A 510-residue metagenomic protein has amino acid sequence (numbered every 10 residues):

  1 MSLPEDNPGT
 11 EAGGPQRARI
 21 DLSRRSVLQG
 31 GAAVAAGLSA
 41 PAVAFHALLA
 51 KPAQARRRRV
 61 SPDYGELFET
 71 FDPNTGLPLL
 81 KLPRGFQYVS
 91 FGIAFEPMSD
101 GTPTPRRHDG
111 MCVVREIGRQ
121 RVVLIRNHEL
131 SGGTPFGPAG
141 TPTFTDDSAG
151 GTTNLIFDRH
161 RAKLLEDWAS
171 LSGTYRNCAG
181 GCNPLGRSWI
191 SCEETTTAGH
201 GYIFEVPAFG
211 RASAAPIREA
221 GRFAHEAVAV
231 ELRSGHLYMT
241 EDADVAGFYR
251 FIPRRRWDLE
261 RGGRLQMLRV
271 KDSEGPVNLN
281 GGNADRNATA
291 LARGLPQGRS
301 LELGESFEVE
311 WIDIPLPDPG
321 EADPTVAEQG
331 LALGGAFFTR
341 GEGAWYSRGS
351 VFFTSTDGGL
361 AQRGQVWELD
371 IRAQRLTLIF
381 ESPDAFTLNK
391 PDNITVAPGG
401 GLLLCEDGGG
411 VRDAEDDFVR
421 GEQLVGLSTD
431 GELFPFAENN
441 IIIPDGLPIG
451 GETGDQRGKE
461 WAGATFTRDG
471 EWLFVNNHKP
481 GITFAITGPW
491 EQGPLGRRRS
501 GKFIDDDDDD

Functional and structural regions predicted by a protein language model:
M1-S23: N-terminal secretory signal peptides
G14-I20, S26-L49: N-terminal export signals
P78-F95, S99-R107, R115-R121, I125-K163: Beta-propeller domains
P103-C112, G334-G343, K390-N393, G450-R468: Signature of short aromatic-glycine-proline-rich micro-motifs recurring in repeat-based ectodomains
G294-L378: Beta-propeller domains
T356, F386-E432: Loop/turn-rich, solvent-exposed surfaces of beta-rich toroidal or solenoidal domains
F380-D392, L433-G463: Conserved blade-ending motifs and adjacent loop-strand segments that build the rim/top face of beta-propeller domains
T465-I504: Blade-level signature of beta-propeller repeat domains, shared across WD40, Kelch, NHL, RCC1 and BNR/Asp-box propellers
